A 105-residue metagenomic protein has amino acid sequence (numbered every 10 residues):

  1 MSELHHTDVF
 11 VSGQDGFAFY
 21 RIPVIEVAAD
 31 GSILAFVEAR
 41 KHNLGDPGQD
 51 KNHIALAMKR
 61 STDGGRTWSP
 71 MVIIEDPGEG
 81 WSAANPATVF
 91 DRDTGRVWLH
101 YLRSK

Functional and structural regions predicted by a protein language model:
M1-K105: Asp-box/BNR beta-propeller blade signature and adjacent active/binding-site loops in extracellular glycan-interacting
